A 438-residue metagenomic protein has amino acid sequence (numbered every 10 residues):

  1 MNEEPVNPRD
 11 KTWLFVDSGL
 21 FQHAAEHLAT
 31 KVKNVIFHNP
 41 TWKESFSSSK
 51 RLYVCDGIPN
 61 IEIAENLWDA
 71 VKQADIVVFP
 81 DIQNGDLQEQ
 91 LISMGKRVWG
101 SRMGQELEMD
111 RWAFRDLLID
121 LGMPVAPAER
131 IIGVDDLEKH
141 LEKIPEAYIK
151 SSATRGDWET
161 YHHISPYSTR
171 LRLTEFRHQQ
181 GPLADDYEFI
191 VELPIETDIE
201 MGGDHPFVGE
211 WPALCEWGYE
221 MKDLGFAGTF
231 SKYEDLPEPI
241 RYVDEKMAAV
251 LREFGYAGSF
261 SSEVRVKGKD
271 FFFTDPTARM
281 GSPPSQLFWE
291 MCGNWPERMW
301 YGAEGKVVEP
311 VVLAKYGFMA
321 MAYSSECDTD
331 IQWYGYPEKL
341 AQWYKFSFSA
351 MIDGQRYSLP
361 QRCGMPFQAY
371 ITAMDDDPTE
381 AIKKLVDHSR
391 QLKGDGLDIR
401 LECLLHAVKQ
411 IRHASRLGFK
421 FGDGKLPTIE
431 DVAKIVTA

Functional and structural regions predicted by a protein language model:
M1-M103: ATP-binding N-terminal substructure of ATP-dependent carboxylate-amine bond-forming enzymes
E89, D136-K139, S168-L173, D328-Q332 (+1 more regions): Short, conserved charged micro-motifs
W99-H178: A conserved helix-loop-beta module that forms one wall/lid of the active-site cleft in ATP-utilizing catalytic domains
S151-S152, E192-E196, L251-G255, P310-V311 (+1 more regions): Short Gly/Pro-enriched turn/cap motifs at secondary-structure boundaries
T160-G281: Internal nucleotide-binding/catalytic subdomain
I240-S261, T277-Q342: Active-site "cap" helix and flanking loop/linker of ATP-utilizing ligase/carboxylase catalytic domains
W300-A438: Peripheral (often C-terminal) accessory segments that flank ATP-dependent C-N-forming ligase machineries
